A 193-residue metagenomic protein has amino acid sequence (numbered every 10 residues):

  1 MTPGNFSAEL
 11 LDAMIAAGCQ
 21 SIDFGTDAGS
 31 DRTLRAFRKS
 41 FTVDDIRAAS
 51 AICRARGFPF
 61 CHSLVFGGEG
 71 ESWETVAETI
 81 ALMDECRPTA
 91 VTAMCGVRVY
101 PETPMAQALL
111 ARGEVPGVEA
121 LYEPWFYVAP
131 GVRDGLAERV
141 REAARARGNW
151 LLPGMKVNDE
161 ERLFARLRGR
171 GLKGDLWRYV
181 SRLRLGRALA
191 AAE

Functional and structural regions predicted by a protein language model:
M1-C61, F66-G68: Conserved SAM/AdoMet-binding glycine-rich loop
F6, D45, E71-T75, V132-L136: Soluble or luminal CAZymes and related metallo-dependent hydrolases
E9-A13, E69-E85: Catalytic cores of alpha/beta
C19, P88-T89: Proline-aspartate-enriched helix->loop->beta-strand connector
R32, A36-F37, F66-E74, T89-A120 (+2 more regions): Flexible glycine/acidic-rich beta-alpha junction loops that bind and position SAM and/or redox cofactors in anaerobic
A49-F60, C86, L136-L151: A structural motif corresponding to the C-terminal end of an alpha-helix and its immediate exit/capping segment
A49-I52, A81-L82, G96: Generic recognition of well-ordered alpha-helical segments
T103-E193: Radical SAM enzyme core and accessory elements
